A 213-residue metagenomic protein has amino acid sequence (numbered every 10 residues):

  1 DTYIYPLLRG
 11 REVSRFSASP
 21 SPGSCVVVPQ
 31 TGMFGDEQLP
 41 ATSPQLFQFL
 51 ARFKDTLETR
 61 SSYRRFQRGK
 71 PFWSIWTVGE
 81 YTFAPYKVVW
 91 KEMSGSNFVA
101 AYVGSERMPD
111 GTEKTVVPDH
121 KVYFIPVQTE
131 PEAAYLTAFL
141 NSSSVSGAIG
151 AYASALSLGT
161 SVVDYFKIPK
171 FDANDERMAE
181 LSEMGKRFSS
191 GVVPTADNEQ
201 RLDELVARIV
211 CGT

Functional and structural regions predicted by a protein language model:
D1-R177: Polybasic, glycine- and aromatic-enriched phosphate-binding surface used to engage nucleic acids
Q45, F166-T213: Non-catalytic DNA-recognition/assembly elements of restriction-modification systems
